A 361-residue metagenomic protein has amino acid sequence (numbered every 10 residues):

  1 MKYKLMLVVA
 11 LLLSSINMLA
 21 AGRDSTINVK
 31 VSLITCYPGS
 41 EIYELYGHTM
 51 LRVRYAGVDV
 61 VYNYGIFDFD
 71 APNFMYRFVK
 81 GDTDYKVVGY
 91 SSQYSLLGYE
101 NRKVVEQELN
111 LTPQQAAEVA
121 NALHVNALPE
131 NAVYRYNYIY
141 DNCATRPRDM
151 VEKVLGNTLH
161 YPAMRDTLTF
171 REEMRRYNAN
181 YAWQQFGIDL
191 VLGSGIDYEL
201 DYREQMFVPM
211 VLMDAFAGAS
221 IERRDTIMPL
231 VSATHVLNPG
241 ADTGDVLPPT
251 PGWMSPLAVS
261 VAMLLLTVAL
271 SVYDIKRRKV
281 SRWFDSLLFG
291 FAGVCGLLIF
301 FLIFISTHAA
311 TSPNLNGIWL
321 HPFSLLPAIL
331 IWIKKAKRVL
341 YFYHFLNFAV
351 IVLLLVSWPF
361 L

Functional and structural regions predicted by a protein language model:
M1-R23: Bacterial Sec-dependent N-terminal signal peptides
V9, A21-T26, L33, N131-V133: Internal catalytic domains of large membrane-associated glycosyltransferases
G22-S25, I42, L247-P249: Alpha-helical membrane-anchoring segments
R23-D24, Y55-V58, N110-Q115: A short, structured loop/turn motif at beta-sheet edges
I27-N101: Glycine-rich catalytic cores of cysteine/serine-nucleophile enzymes that process amide/ester linkages in cell-envelope
H48, D59, E106-E108, A144 (+1 more regions): Extracellular structured ligand-interaction cores
D68-N157: A cross-kingdom signal targeting lumenal/periplasmic-facing segments of multi-pass membrane and secretory-pathway
V125-I329, I333-L361: Activation targets extended, charge/polar-rich intrinsically disordered C-terminal tails
